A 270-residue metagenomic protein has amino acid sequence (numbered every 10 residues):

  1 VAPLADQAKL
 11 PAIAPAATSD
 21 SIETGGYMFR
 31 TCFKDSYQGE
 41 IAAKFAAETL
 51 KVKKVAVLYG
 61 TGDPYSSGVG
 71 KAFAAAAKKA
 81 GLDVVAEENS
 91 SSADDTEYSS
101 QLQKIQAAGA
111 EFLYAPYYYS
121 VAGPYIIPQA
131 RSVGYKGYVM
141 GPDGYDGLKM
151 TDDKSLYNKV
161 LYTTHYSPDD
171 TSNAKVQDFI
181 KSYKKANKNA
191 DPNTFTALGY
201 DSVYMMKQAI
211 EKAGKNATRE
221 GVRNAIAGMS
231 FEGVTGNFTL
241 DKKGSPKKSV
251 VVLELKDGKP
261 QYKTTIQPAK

Functional and structural regions predicted by a protein language model:
A2-L10, A47-V52, A74-L82, Q103-A110 (+4 more regions): Sec-exported extracytoplasmic/periplasmic mature domains
A5-A8, V69-H165: Extracellular/periplasmic bilobed ligand-binding domains
D6-F29: Flexible loop/hinge segments that line or gate small-molecule binding clefts
P15-T18, C32-K34, L58-G62, N89-A93 (+5 more regions): Active-site-proximal beta-strand/loop segments in catalytic clefts of secreted hydrolases
M28-N89, F112, M206: An alpha-beta-alpha
T31-K54, S67-V69, D95-S99, G123-P124 (+3 more regions): Hydrophobic alpha-helical segments within soluble ligand-binding/sensing domains
I127-Y200, E254-K256, P260-P268: Extracellular/periplasmic periplasmic-binding protein-like sensory domains
K185-A197, K207-P260: Segments of small-molecule ligand-sensing domains
